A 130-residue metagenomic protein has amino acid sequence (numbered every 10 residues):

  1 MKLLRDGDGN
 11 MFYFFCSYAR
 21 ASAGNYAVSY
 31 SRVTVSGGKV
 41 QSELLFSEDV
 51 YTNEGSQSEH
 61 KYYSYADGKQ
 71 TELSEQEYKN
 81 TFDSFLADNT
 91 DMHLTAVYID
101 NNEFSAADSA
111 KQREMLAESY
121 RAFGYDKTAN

Functional and structural regions predicted by a protein language model:
M1-F15, G38-L44: Extracellular C-terminal loop/segment signatures of secreted glycoproteins
S17-N130: Acidic, small-residue rich beta-repeat scaffolds with periodic aromatic anchors
